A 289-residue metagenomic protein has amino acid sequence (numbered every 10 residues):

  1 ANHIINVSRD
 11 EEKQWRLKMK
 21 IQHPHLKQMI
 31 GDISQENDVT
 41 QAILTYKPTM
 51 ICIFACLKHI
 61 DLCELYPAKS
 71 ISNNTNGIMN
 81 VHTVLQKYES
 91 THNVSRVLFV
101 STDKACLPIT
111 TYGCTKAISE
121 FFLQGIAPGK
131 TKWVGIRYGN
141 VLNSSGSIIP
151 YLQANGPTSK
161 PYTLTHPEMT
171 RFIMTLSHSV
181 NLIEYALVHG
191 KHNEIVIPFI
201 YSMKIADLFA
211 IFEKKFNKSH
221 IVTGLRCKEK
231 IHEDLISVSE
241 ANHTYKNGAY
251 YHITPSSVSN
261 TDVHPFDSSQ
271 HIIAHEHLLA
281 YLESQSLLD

Functional and structural regions predicted by a protein language model:
N2-K13: Conserved glycine-rich Rossmann-like NAD(P)H-binding loop of the short-chain dehydrogenase/reductase
V7, I51-A55, V97-T102, I136-Y138: SDR active-site strand-loop-helix element
D10, D103, Y201: Residues in the short beta-alpha loop(s) of Rossmann-like NAD(P)-binding domains
K13, S34, K69-G77, C114: Glycine-rich NAD(P)-binding loop of the Rossmann-fold in SDR/ketoreductase-type enzymes
I21-H23, G31-S72: NAD(P)H-binding glycine-rich loop region in Rossmannoid oxidoreductase-like domains and their noncatalytic homologs
T45, T49, L65-S95: NAD(P)-cofactor binding segment of oxidoreductase domains
T75-V81, T115-L123: Conserved catalytic Lys-bearing alpha helix of Rossmann-like short-chain dehydrogenase/reductases
R96, E120-D289: Strand-loop microenvironment adjacent to phosphate/nucleotide-handling motifs in alpha/beta enzyme folds
